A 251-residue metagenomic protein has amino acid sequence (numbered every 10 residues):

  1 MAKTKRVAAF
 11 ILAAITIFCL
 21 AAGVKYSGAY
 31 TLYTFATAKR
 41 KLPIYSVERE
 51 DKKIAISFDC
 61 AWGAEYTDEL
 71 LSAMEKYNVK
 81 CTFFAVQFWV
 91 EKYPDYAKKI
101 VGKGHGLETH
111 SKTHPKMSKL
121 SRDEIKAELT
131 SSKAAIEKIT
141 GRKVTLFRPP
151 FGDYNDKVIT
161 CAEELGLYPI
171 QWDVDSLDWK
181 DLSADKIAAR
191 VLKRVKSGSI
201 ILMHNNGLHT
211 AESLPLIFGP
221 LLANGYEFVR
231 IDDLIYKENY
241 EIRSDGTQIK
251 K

Functional and structural regions predicted by a protein language model:
M1-S57, S72-C81, S197-K251: Terminal accessory/targeting
G23-Y30, E50-I56, F84-V90, K143-P149 (+1 more regions): Short, mixed-charge, low-aromatic patches
Y30-L120, E124-K138, Y236: Active-site beta->alpha N-cap acidic-glycine motif
E69, E91, P115-K251: Catalytic domains of cell-wall/extracellular-matrix polysaccharide-remodeling enzymes, centered on de-N-acetylation
